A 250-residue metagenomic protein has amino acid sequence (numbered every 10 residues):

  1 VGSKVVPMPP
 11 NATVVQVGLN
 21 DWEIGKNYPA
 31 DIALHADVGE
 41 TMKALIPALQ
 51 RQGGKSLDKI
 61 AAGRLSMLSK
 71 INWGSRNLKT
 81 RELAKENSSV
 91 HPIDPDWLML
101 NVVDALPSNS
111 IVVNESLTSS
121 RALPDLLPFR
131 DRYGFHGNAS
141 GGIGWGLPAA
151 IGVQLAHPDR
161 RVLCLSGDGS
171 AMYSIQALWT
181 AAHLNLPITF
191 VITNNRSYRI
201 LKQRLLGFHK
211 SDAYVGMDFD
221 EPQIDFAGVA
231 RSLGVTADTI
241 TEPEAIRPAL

Functional and structural regions predicted by a protein language model:
V1, G18, V113-E115, L165-S166 (+1 more regions): Short beta-strand segments
V1-S69, L205, L250: Glycine-rich, acidic loop regions that bind phosphate or pyrophosphate groups
G25-N27, A33-H35, G39-L45, A122-L250: Thiamine diphosphate
S56-N87, V153, N195, I200-G207: Charged, low-complexity, helix-prone segments enriched in Lys/Glu/Asp/Gln
K70-Q154: Active-site diphosphate/adenylate-binding microenvironment
